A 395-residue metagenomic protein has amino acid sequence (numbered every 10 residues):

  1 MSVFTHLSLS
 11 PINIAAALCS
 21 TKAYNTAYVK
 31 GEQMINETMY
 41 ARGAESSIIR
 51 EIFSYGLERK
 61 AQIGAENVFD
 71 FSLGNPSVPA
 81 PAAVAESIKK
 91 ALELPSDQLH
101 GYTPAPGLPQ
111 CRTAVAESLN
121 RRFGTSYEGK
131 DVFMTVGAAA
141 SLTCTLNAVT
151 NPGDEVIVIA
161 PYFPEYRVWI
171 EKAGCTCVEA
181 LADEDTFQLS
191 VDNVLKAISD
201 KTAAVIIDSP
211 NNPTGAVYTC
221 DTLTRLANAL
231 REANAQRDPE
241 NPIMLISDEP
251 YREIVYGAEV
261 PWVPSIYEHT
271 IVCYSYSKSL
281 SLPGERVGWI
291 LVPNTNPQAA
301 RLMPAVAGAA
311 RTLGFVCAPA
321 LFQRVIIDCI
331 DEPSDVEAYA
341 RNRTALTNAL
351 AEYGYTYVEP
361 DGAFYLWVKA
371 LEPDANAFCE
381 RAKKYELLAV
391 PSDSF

Functional and structural regions predicted by a protein language model:
H6-R50, K60-E93, P106, Q110 (+1 more regions): PLP-dependent class I/II
L57: Charged, glycine-enriched surface loops/patches that mediate electrostatic binding to polyanionic ligands
Q98-T103: Short, surface-exposed loop/turn segments at secondary-structure junctions
